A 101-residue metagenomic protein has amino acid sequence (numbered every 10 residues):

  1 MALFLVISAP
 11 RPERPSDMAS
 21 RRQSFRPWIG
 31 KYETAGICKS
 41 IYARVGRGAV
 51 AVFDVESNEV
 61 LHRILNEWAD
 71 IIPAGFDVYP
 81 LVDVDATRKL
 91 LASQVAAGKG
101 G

Functional and structural regions predicted by a protein language model:
M1-G101: Conserved, structured core segments of small domains
